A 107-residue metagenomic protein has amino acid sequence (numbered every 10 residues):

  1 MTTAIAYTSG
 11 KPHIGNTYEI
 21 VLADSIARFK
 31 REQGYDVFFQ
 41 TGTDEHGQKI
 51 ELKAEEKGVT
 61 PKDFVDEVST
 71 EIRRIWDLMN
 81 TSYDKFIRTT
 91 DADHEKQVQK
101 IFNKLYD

Functional and structural regions predicted by a protein language model:
M1-D107: N-terminal, positively charged nucleic-acid-binding surface of large information/translation enzymes
